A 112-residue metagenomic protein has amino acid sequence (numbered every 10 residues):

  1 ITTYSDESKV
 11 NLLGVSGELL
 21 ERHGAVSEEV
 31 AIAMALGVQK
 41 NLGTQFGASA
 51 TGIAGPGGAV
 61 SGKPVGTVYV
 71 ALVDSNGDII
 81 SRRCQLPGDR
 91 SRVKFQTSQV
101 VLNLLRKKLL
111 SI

Functional and structural regions predicted by a protein language model:
I1-I112: Short alpha-helical segments enriched in small residues
